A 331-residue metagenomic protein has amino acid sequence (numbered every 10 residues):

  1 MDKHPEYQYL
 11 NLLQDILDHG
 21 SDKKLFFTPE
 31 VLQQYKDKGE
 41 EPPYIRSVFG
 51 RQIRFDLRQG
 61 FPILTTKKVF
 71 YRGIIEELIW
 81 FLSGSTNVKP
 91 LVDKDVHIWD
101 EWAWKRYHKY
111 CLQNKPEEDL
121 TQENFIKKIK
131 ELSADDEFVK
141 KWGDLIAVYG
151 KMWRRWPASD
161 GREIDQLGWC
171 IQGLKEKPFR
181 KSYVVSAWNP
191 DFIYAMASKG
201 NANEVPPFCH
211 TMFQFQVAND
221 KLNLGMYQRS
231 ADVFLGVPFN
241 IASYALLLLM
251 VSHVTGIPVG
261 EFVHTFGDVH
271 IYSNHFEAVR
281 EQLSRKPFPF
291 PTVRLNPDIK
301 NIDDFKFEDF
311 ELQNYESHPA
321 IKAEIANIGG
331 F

Functional and structural regions predicted by a protein language model:
M1-F331: Terminal, non-catalytic protein-protein interaction segments that mediate quaternary/complex assembly
